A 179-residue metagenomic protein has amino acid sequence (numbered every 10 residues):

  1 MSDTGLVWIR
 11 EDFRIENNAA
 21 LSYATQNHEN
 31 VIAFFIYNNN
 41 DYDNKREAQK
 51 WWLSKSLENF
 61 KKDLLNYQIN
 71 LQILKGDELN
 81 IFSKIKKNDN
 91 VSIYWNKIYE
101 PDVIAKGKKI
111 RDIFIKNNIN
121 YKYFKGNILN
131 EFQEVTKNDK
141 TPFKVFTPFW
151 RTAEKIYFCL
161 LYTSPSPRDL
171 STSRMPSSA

Functional and structural regions predicted by a protein language model:
M1-F158: Trp/Phe/Arg-rich N-terminal binding region typifying the photolyase-homology
Y162-D169: Conserved small/polar residues in nucleotide/adenosyl-binding loops
S171-S173: Local alpha-helix boundary/kink/capping signal
M175-A179: Hydrophobic alpha-helical segments, chiefly the membrane-spanning helices and signal/signal-anchor peptides
